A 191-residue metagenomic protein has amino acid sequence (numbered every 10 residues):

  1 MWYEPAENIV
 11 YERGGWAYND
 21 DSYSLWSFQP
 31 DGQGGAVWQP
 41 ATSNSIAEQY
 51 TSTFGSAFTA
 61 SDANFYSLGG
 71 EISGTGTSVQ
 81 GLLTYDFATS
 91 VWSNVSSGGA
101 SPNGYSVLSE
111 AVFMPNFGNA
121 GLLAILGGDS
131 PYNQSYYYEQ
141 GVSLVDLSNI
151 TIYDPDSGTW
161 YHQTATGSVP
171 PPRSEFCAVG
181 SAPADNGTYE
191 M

Functional and structural regions predicted by a protein language model:
M1-Y11, Y18, L25, T42-S73 (+4 more regions): Conserved short beta-strand element of beta-propeller blades
D21-G35, T77-V91, Y138-T159: Beta-propeller blade signature
V37-Q39, S93-V95, Y161-Q163: A structural motif specific to WD40 beta-propellers
S157-Y161, T166-V169: Alpha/beta-hydrolase fold catalytic core
